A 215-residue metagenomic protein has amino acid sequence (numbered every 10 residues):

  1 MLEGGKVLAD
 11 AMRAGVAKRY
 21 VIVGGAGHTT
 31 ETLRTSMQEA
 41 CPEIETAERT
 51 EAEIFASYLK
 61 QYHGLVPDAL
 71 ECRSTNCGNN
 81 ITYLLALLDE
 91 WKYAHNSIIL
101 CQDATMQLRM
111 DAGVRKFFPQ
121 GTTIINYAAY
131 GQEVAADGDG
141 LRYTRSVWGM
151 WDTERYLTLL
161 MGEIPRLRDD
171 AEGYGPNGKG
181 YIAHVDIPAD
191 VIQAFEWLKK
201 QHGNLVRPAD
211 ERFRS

Functional and structural regions predicted by a protein language model:
M1-M150, R207-S215: A structural signal for short, hydrophobic/glycine-enriched beta-strand patches
A135-Q201: A conserved mid-domain beta-alpha-beta active-site/ligand-binding segment of alpha/beta enzyme cores
